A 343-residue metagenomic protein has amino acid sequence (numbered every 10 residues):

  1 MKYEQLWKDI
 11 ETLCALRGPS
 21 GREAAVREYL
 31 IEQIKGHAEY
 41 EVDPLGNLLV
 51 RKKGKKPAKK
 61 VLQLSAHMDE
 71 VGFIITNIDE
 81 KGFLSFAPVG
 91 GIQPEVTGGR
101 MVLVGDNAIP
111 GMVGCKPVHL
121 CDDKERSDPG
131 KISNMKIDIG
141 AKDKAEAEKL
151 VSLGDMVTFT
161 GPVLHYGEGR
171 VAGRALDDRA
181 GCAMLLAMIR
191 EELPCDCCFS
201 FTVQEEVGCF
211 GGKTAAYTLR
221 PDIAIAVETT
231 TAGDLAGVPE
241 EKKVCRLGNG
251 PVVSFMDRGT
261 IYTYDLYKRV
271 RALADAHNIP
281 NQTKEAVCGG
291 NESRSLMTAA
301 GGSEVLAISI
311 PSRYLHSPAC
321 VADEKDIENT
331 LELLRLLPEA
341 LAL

Functional and structural regions predicted by a protein language model:
M1-L343: N-terminal hydrophobic/helix-forming segments and targeting peptides
